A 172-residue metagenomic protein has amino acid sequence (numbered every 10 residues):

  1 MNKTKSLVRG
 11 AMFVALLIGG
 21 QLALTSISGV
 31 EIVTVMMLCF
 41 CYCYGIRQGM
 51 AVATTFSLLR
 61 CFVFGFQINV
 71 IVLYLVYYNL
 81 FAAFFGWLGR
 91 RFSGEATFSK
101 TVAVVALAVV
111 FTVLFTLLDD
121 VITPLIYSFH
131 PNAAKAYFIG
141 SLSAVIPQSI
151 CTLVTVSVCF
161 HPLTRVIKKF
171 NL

Functional and structural regions predicted by a protein language model:
M1-A51: Hydrophobic transmembrane alpha-helices
K3, I46-A51, E95-T101, A133: Membrane-helix interface segments
L7-M12, V35, R47-T54, I71-V76 (+3 more regions): Hydrophobic alpha-helical transmembrane segments
G10, V14, I18, G49 (+8 more regions): Small-residue faces within membrane-embedded alpha-helices
L17-I32, T55-G89: Interfacial aromatic-anchored transmembrane helix boundaries in multi-pass membrane proteins
L38, S57, A82-G86, D120 (+2 more regions): Transmembrane alpha-helix boundary and packing residues in multipass membrane permease domains and related
Y42-R47, F84-S93, H161-K168: Structural signal for the C-terminal ends of transmembrane alpha-helices and the immediately following loop
Q67-V72, T97-L172: Membrane-embedded alpha-helical hairpins and interfacial helices in multi-pass inner-membrane proteins
